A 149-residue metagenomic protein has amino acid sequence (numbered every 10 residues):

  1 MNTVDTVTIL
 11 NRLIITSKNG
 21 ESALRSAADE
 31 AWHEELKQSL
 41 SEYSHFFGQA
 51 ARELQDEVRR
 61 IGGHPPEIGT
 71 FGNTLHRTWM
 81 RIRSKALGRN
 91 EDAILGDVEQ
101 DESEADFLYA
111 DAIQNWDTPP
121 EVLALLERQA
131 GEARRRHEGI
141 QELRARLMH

Functional and structural regions predicted by a protein language model:
N2-W32, A93-D117: Alpha-helical bundle segments that constitute or directly flank the non-heme di-iron/ferroxidase center
D5-L13, E34-R52, E91-V98, E121-A133: Alpha-helical scaffold segments that form or flank carboxylate-/histidine-based iron centers
I14, K18, A31, G48 (+4 more regions): Residues at alpha-helix boundaries and short interhelical turns
L24-A31, V58-I61, A86, I113-W116 (+1 more regions): Secondary-structure edge/capping motif, primarily at the C-terminal ends of alpha-helices and the immediately following
Q38-N73, I140-R144: Conserved alpha-helical segments that form or flank metal/cofactor-binding pockets of metalloenzymes
D56-D106: Carboxylate-rich helix-loop segments that flank metal/cofactor sites and access channels in metalloenzymes
D101-H149: Preference for long, well-ordered alpha-helical segments
